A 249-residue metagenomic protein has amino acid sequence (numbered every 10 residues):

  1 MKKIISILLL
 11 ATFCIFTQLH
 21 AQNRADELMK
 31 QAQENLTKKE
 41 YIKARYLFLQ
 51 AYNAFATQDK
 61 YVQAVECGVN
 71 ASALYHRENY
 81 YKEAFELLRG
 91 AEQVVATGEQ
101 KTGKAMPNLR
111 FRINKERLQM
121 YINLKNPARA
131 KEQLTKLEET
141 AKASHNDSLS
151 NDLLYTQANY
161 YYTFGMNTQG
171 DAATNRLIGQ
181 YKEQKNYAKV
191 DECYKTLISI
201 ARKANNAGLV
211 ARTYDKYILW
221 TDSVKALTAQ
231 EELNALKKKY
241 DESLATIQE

Functional and structural regions predicted by a protein language model:
M1-Q31, T37: Bacterial Sec-dependent N-terminal signal peptides
D26-E27, E66, A105-N108, R112 (+2 more regions): Residue register of alpha-helical TPR repeats
N35, F48, Y52-F55, Y75 (+7 more regions): Eukaryotic all-alpha helical interaction scaffolds
A54-Y61, V94-P107, A141-D147, Y181-Q184: Flexible helix-coil transition and linker loops at the boundaries of alpha-helical arrays
T168-D171, I178-G179, E183-E249: Hydrophobic positions within repeat-based interaction scaffolds
